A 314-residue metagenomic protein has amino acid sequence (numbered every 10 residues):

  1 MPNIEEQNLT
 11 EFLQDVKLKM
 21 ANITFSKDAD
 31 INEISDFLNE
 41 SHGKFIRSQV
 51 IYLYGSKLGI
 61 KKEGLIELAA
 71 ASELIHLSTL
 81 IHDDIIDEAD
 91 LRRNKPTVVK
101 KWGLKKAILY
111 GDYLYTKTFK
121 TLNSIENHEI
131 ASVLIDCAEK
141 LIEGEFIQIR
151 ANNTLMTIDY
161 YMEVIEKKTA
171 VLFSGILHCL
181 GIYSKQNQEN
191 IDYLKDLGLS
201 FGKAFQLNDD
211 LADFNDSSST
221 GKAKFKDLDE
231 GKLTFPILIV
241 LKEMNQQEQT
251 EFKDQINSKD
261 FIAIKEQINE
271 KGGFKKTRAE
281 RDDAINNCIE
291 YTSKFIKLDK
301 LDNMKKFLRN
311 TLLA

Functional and structural regions predicted by a protein language model:
M1-A314: All-alpha prenyltransferase/terpene-synthase fold signal
